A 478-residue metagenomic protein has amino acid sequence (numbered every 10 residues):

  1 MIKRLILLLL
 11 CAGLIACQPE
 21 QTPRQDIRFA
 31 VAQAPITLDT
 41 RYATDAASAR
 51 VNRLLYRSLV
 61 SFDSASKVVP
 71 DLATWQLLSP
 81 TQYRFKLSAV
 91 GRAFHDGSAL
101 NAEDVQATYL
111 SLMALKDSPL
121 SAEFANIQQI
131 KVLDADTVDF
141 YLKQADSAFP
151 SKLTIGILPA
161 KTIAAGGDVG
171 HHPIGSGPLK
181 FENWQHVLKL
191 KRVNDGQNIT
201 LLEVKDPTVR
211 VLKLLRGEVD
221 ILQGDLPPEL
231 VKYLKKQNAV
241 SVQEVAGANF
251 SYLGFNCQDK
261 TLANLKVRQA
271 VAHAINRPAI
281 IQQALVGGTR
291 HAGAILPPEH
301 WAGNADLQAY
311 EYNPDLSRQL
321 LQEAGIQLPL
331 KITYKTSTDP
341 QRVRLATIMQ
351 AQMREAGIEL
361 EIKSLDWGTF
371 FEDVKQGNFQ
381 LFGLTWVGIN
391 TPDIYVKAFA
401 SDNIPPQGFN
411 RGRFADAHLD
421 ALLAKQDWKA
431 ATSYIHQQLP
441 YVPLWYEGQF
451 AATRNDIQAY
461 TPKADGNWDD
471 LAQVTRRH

Functional and structural regions predicted by a protein language model:
Q18, E359-F370, K397-D456, H478: Extracytoplasmic/peripheral linker and loop segments enriched in polar/acidic and small residues with frequent Thr/Pro
V31-P80, L110, I174: N-terminal lobe/hinge region of extracytoplasmic solute-binding protein
Q82-K86, L120-I163: Surface-exposed binding/hinge segments that line and control ligand-binding clefts or catalytic entry sites
A102-T108, D195-Q197, R216, E229 (+4 more regions): Alpha-helical secondary-structure segments
A145-T200, D206-V209, D315, Q319: Gly/Pro-rich hinge or "lid" segments in bacterial periplasmic/extracellular proteins
V187-K232, E359: Ligand-site clamp/hinge motif
A263-A351, A356, Q473-R477: Append "and occasionally in soluble cytosolic enzymes with long acidic Gly/Pro-rich linkers
L320, A451-H478: Long beta-strand-rich cores associated with HINT superfamily self-processing modules
